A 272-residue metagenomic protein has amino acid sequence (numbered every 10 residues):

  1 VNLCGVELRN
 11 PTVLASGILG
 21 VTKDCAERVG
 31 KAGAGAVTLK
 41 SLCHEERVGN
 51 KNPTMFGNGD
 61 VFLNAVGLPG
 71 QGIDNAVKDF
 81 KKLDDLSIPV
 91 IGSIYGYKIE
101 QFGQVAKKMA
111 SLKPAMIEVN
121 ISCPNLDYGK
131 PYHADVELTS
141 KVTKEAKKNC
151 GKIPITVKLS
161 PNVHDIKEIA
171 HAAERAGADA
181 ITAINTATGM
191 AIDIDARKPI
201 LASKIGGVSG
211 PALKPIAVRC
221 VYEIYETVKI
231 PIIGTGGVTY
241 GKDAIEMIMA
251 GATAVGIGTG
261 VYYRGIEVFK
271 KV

Functional and structural regions predicted by a protein language model:
V1-V90, G96, V272: N-terminal capping/small domains of soluble enzymes
G17-I18, G236-V238: Active-site metal-binding loops of divalent metal-dependent hydrolases
I18, C43, C123, A187 (+1 more regions): Flexible, active-site-proximal loop/turn residues at the rims of small-molecule/cofactor binding pockets and catalytic
E27-A32, A36, Y97-I233, K242-I257: Alpha/beta enzyme core
K40, G236, G258-T259: Short beta->alpha connector loops at strand-helix junctions that form conserved, small/polar/Pro-enriched
R47-D60, I192-G206, I248, T259-V272: C-terminal helical cap(s) of enzyme catalytic domains, especially alpha/beta-barrels
G237-K242, R264: Small/polar glycine-rich anion-binding or flexible loop at a beta-alpha turn
